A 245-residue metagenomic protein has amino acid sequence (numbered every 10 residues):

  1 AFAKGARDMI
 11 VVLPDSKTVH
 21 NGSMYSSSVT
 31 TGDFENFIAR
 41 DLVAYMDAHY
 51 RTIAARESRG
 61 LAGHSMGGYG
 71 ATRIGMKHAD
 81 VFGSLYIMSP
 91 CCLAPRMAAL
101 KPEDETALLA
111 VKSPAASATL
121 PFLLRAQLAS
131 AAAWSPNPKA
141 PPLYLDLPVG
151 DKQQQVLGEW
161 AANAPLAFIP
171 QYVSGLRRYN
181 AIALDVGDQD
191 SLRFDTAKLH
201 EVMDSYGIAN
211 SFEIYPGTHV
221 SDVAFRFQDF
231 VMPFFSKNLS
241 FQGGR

Functional and structural regions predicted by a protein language model:
A1-R245: Non-catalytic cap/lid and distal C-terminal segments of serine-dependent acyl enzymes
